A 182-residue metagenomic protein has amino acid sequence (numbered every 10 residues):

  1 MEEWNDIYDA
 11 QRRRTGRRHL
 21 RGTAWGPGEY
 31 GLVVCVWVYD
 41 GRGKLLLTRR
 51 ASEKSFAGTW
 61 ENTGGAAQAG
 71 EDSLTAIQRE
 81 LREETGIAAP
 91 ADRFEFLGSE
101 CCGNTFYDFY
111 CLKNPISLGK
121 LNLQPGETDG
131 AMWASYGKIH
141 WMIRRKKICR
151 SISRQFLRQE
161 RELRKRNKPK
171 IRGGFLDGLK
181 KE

Functional and structural regions predicted by a protein language model:
M1-C35, Y39-G41: Acidic, metal-coordinating catalytic segment for phosphate/diphosphate chemistry, firing primarily on the Nudix
N5, K44-L45, A131: A residue-level structural signature of the nucleotidyltransferase/glycosyltransferase Rossmann-like core
G26-G28, F56-E61, M132: A short, polar/proline- and glycine-enriched secondary-structure boundary/capping micro-motif
V33-G64: A glycine-rich, hydrophobic loop/mini-helix early in the fold
A66-I148: Unchanged
C149-E182: Charged phosphate-binding loop/patch that engages nucleotide di/tri-phosphates or the phosphate backbone of nucleic
